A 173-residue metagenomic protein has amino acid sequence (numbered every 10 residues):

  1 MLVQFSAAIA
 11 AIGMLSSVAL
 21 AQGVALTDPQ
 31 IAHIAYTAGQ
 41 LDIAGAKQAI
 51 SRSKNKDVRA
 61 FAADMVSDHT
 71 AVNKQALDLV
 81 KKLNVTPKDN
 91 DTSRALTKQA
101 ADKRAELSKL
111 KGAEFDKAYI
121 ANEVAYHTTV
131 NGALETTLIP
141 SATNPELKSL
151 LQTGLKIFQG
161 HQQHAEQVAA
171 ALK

Functional and structural regions predicted by a protein language model:
L2-A7, I12-K173: His/Met- and acidic-residue-enriched segments that coordinate or traffic transition-metal cofactors and support
